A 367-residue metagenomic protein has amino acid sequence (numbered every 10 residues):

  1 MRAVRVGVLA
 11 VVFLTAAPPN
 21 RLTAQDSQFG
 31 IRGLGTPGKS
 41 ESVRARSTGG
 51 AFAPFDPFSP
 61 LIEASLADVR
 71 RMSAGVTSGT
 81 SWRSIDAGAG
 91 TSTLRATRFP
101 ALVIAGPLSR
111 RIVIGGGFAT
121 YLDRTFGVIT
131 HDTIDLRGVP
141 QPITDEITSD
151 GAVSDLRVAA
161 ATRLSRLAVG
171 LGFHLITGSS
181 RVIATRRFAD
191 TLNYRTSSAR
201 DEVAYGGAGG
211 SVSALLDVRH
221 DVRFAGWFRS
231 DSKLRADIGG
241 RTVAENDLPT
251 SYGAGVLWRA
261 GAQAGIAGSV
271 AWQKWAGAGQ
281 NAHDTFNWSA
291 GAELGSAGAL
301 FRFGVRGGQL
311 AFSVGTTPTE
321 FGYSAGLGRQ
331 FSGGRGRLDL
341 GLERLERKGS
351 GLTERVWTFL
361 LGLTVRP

Functional and structural regions predicted by a protein language model:
M1-R5: Positively charged n-region of N-terminal signal peptides that target proteins for export
G7-A17: Bacterial N-terminal signal peptides
L22-L122, T316, F321: N-terminal, post-signal peptide beta-strand-biased segments of exported outer-membrane/organellar beta-barrel and other
S47, A204, A208-P367: Outer membrane beta-barrel transmembrane domains
S59, Y121, S165-R166, F173-S180 (+2 more regions): Short acidic/polar capping segments at secondary-structure boundaries
S81-L94, D123-R157, T177-S211, F228-G253 (+5 more regions): Extracellular/periplasm-exposed beta-strand and loop segments of Gram-negative cell-envelope proteins, dominated by
R111-G115, R166-L171: Short secondary-structure capping/junction motifs at helix and strand boundaries
A119, A152-R166, W258, H283 (+1 more regions): Gram-negative (and chloroplast) outer-membrane scaffold detector with strong preference for beta-barrel transmembrane
